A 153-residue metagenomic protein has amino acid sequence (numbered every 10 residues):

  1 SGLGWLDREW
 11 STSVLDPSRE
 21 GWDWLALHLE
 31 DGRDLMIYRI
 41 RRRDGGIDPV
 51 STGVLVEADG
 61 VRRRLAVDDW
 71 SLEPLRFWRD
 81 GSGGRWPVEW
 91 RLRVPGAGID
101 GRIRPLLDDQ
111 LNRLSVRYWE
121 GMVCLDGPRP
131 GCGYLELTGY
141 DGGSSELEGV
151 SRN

Functional and structural regions predicted by a protein language model:
S1-N153: Structured soluble/peripheral alpha/beta segments that form catalytic or ligand/cofactor-binding pockets
